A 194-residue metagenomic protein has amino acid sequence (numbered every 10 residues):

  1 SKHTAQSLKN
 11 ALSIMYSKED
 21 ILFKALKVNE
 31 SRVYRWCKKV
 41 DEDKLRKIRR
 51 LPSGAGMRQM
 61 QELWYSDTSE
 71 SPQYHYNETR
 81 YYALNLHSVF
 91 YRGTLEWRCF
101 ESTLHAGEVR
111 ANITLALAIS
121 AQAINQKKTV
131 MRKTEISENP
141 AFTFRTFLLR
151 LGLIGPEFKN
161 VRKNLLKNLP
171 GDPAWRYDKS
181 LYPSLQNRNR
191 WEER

Functional and structural regions predicted by a protein language model:
K2-R194: C-terminal accessory/tail domains of diverse enzymes
